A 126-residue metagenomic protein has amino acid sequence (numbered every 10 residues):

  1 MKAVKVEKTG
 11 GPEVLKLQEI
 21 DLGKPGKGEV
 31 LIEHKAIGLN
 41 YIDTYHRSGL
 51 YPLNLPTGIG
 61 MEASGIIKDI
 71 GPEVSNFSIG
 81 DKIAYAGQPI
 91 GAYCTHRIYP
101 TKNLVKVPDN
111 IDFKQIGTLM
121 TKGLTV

Functional and structural regions predicted by a protein language model:
M1-K2: Extreme N-terminal starter segment of soluble prokaryotic enzymes
V6, R47, K68-D69, I98-T101: Short beta-strand-to-turn element immediately C-terminal to the catalytic PLP-Schiff-base lysine in fold type I
V6-V14: Extracellular beta-rich ligand/substrate-recognition surface
K8-T9, L22-P25, S75, Q88-P89: Short polar/acidic secondary-structure junctions
G11-P12, E19-S64: N-terminal glycine-rich beta->alpha transition that marks the start or flank of a dinucleotide-binding site
L17-L22, S64-I66, H96-I98, L104: Conserved hydrophobic/aromatic beta-strand scaffold that supports enzyme active sites
S64-P89: A glycine-/small-residue-rich N-terminal strand-loop-strand element that serves as the cofactor-binding glycine loop
Y85-V126: NAD(P)H dinucleotide-binding glycine-rich loop of Rossmann-like/cofactor-binding domains, especially the beta1-alpha1
